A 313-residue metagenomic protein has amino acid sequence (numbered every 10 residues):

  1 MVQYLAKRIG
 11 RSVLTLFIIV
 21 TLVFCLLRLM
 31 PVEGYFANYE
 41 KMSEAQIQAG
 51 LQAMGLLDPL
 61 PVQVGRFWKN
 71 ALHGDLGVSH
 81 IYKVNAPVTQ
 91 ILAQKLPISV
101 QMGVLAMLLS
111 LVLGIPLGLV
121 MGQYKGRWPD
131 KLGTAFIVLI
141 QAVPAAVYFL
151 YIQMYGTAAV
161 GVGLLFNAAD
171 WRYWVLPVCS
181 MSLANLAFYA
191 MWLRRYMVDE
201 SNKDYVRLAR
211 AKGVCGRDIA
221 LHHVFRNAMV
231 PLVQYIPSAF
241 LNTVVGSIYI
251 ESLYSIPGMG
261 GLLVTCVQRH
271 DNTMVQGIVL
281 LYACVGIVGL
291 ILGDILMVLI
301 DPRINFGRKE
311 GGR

Functional and structural regions predicted by a protein language model:
V2-R11, L117-Q153: Cytoplasmic-entry segments and transmembrane alpha-helices of multi-pass inner-membrane transporters
I9-S12, L16-F17, T21, T89-V120 (+3 more regions): Transmembrane alpha-helix signature in integral membrane proteins
L16-R66, G156, G161-Y173: Hydrophobic alpha-helical transmembrane segments of membrane transport/permease proteins and related membrane-embedded
I19, A106-G114, P177-F188, G260-V298: Hydrophobic alpha-helical transmembrane segments of polytopic membrane proteins
L57-I115: An internal, D/E-rich "acidic patch" concept
L109, G133-A187, V264-C266, N272: Generic hydrophobic transmembrane alpha-helix motif, especially the helices
D170-R210: Membrane-cytosol interface at the C-terminal ends of specific transmembrane alpha-helices in multi-pass membrane
